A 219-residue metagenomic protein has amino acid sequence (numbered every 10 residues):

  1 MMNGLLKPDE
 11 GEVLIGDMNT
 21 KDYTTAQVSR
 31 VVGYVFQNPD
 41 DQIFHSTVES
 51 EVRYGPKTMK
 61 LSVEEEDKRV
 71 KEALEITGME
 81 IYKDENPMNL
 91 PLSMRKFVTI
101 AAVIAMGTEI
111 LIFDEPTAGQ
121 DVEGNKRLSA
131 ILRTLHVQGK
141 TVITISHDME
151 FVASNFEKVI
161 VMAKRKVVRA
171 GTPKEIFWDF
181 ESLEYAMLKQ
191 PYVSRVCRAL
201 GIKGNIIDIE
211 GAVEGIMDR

Functional and structural regions predicted by a protein language model:
N3: Helix-to-loop junction immediately C-terminal to a conserved catalytic motif
G11-N19, V28: Conserved ABC transporter NBD signature motif
E64-Y82: Conserved ABC ATPase "signature" region
L111-D114: Catalytic Walker B motif of ABC-type/P-loop ATPase nucleotide-binding domains
S146-H147: H-loop/switch region of ABC-family ATPase nucleotide-binding domains
K164-R165: Conserved ABC ATPase "signature" C-loop
S182-R219: ABC ATPase nucleotide-binding domains
